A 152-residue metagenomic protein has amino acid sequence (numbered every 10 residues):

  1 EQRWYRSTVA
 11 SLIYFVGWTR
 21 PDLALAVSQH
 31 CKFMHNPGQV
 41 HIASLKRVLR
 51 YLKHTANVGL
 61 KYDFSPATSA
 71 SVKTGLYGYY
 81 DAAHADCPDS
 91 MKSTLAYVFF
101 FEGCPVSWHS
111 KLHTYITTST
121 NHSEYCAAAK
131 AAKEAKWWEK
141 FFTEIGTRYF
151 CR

Functional and structural regions predicted by a protein language model:
E1-R152: Divalent metal-binding acidic/histidine catalytic loops
